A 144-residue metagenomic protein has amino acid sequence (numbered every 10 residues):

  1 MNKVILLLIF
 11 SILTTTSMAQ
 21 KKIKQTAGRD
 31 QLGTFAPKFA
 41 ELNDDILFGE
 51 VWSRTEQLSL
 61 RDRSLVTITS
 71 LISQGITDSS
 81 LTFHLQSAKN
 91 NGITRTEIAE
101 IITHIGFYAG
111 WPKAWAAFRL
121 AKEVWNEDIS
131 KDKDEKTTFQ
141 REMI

Functional and structural regions predicted by a protein language model:
M1-K21: Bacterial Sec-dependent N-terminal signal peptides
Q20-D62, T82, N90, A114-I144: Acidic, glycine/proline-rich low-complexity segments that act as flexible tails and inter-domain linkers
D62-I72, L81, I98-I102: Short, structured motif recognition centered on aromatic/hydrophobic residues
S64, H104-W115: Substrate/cofactor-recognition hotspot
T77-S80, W111: Short loop/beta submotifs within extracellular cysteine-rich repeat domains
S79-T103: A cross-kingdom feature marking solvent-exposed beta-strand/loop segments within repeated, beta-rich binding/scaffold
